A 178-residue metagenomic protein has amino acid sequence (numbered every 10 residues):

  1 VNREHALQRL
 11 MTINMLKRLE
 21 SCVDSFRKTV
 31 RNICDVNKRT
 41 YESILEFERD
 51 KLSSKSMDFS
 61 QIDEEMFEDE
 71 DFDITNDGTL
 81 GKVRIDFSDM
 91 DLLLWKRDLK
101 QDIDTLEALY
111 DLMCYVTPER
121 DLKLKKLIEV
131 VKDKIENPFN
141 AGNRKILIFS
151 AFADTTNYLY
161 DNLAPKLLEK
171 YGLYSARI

Functional and structural regions predicted by a protein language model:
V1-I178: Helicase motor interdomain insertion/brace
